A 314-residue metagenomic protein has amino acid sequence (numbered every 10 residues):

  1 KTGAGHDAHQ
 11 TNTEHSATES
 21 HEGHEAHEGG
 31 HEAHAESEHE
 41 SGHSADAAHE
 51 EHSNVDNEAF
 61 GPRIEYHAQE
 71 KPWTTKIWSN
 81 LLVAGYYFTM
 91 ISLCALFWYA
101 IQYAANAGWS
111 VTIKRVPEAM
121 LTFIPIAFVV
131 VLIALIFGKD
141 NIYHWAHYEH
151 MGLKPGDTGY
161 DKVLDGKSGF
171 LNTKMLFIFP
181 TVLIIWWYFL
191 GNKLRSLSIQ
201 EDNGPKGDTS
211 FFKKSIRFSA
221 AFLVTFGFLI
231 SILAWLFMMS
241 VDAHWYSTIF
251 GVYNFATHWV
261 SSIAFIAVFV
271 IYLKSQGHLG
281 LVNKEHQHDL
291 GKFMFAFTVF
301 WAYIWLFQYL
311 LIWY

Functional and structural regions predicted by a protein language model:
T2-H9, G85-N203, F222: Transmembrane-helix bundle segments that line or gate the permeation/cavity pathway in multi-pass membrane proteins
T2-K76, M151-T158: Low-complexity, proline/glycine-enriched hydrophobic segments characteristic of transmembrane helices
E51, D56-F60, S79, K167-Y314: Long, contiguous internal "core" modules enriched in hydrophobic/ aromatic residues
Q69-P72, W98-A100, H278-E285: Short, charged/polar, low-complexity loop and linker segments that flank or interrupt alpha-helical bundles
T74, N141, V299-W301: Acidic, low-complexity intrinsically disordered regions
K76-I113, G251-Y272: Alpha-helical transmembrane segments and their immediate interhelical/interface regions in integral membrane proteins
